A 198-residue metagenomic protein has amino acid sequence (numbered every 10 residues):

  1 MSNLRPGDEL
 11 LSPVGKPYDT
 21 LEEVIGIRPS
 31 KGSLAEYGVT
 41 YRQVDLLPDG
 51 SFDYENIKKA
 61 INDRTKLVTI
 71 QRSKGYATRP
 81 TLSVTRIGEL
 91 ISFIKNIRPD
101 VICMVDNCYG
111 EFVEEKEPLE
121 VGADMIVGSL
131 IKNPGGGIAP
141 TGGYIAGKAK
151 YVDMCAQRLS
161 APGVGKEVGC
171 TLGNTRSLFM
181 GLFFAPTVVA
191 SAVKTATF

Functional and structural regions predicted by a protein language model:
M1-A190, K194: Conserved PLP-enzyme active-site core in the AAT-like
F198: Glycan-recognition surfaces in beta-rich domains, encompassing non-catalytic CBMs and lectin-like receptor-binding
